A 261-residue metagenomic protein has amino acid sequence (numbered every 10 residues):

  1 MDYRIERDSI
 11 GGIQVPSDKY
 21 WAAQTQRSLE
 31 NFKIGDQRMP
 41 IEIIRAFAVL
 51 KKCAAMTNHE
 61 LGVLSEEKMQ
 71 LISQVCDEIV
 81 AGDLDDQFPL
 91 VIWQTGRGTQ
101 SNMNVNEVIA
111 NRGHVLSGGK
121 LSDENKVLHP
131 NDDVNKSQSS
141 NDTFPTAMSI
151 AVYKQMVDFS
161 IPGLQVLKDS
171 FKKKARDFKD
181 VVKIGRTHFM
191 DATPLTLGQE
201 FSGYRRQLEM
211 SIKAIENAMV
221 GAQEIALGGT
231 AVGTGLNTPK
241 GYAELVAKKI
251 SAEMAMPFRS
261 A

Functional and structural regions predicted by a protein language model:
M1-A261: Conserved, well-structured ligand/cofactor-binding cores
